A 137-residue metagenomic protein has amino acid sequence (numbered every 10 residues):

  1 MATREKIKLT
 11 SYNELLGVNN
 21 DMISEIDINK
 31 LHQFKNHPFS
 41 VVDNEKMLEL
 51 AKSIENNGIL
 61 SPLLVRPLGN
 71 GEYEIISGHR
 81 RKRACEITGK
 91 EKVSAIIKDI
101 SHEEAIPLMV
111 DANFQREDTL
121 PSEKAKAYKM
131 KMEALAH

Functional and structural regions predicted by a protein language model:
M1-K98, E104-D118: Short, charged/polar connector segments at secondary-structure boundaries
R116-H137: Alpha-helical interaction elements
